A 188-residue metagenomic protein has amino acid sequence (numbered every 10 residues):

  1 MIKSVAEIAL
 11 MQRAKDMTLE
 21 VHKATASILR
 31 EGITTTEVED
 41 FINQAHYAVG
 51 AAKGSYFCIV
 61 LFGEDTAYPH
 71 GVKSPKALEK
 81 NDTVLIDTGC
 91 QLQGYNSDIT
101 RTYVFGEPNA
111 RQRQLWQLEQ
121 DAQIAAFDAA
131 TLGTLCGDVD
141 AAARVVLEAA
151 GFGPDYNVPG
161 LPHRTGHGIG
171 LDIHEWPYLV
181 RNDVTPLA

Functional and structural regions predicted by a protein language model:
M1-A188: Active-site neighborhoods and metal-handling regions in enzymes and metal-associated proteins
